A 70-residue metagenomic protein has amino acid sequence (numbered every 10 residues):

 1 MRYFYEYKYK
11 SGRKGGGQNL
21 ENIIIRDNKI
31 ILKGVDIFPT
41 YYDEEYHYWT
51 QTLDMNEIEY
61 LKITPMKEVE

Functional and structural regions predicted by a protein language model:
M1-G12: A short beta-strand micro-motif
M1-R2, P65-E70: Short intrinsically disordered terminal tails
S11-Y60: Acidic, low-complexity, intrinsically disordered interaction modules
